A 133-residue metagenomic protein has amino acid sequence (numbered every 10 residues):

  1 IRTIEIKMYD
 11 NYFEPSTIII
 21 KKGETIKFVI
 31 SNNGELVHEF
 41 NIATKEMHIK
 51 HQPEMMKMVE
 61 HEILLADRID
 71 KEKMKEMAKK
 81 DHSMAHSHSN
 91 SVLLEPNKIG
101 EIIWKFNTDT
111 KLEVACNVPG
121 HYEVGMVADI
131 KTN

Functional and structural regions predicted by a protein language model:
I1-I26, S83: N-terminal edge beta-strand
D10, E24, I30-G34, T44: Generic secondary-structure microfeatures
Y12, S31, E35-L36, A66-K71 (+2 more regions): Extracellular/periplasmic metallocenter environments
E39-A43: Beta-strand signatures of extracellular beta-sandwich domains
T44-K50, T132-N133: Short edge-strand/loop segments of extracellular domains
K50-H51, N90: Surface-exposed loop/edge segments in extracytoplasmic proteins
Q52-M56: Outer-membrane beta-barrel and related beta-rich outer-membrane complex signature in Gram-negative bacteria
